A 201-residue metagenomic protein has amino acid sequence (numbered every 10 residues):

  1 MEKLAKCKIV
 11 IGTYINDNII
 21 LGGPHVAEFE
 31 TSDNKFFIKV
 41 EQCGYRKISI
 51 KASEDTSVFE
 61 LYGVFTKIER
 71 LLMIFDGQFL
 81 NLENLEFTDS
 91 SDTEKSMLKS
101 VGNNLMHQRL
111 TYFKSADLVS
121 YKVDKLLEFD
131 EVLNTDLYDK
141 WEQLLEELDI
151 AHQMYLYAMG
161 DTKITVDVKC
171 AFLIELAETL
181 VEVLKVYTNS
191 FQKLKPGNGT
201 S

Functional and structural regions predicted by a protein language model:
M1-H152, G160-I164: Charged, non-catalytic interaction/linker regions at domain boundaries that couple catalytic cores to substrate
Q143-S201: Amphipathic alpha-helical interface elements
